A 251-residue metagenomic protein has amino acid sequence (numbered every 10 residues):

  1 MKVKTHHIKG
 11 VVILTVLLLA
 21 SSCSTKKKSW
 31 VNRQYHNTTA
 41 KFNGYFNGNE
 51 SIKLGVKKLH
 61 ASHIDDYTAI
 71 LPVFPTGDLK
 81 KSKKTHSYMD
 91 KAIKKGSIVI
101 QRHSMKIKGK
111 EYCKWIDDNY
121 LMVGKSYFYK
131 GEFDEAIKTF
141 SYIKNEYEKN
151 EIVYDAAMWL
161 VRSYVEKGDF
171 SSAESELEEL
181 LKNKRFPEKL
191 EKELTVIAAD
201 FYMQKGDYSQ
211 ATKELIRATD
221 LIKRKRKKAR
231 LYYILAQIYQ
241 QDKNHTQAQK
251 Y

Functional and structural regions predicted by a protein language model:
K2-T5, S22-Y251: Acidic, polar-rich low-complexity tracts and alpha-helical solenoid repeat scaffolds
V11-A20: Bacterial N-terminal signal peptides
